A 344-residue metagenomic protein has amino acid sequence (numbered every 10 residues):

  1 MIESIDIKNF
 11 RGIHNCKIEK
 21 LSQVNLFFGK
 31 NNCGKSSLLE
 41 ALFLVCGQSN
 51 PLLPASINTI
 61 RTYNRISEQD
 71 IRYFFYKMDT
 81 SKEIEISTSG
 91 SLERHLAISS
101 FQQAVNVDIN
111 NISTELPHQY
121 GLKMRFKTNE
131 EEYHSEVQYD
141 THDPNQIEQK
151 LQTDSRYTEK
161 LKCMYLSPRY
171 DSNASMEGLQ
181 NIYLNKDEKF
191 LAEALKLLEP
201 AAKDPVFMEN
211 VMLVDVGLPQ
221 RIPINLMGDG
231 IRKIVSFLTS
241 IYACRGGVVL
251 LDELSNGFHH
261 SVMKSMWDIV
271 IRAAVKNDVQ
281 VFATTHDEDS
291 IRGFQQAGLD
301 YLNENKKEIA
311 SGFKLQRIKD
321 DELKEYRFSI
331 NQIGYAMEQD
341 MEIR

Functional and structural regions predicted by a protein language model:
M1-G47, T59, R344: Pre-Walker A-like glycine/lysine-rich segment at the N-terminus of P-loop NTPase domains
C46-Y242, V248, A310-R344: Phosphate-coordinating catalytic segments in nucleotide- and nucleic-acid-processing enzymes
R245-V248, D278-F282: Loop/turn-to-beta-strand initiation segments
D252-L254: Walker B catalytic acidic pair
S265-V270: Conserved hydrophobic alpha-helix in the ABC-type ATPase nucleotide-binding domain
T284-H286: H-loop/switch region of ABC-family ATPase nucleotide-binding domains
